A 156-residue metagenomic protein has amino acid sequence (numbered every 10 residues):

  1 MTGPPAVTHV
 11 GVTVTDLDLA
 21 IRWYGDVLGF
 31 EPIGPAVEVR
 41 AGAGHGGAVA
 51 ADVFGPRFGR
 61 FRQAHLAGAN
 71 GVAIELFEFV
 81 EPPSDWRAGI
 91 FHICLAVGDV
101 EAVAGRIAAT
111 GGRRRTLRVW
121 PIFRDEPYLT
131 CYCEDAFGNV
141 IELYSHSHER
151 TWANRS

Functional and structural regions predicted by a protein language model:
M1-G3, V12, P35, L95 (+1 more regions): Vicinal oxygen chelate
T2, F54-P56, H65-L66, S84-D85 (+1 more regions): Short secondary-structure boundary/capping segments
V7-T15, R60-E75, F79-A108, L129-E134 (+1 more regions): Vicinal oxygen chelate
T13-N70, A102: Core segments of cupin and vicinal oxygen chelate
L19, E78, S145: Short, glycine/acidic-enriched loop or turn micro-motifs at the edges of active sites
E31, A73, R113: Residue-level detector of anion-binding/catalytic polar loops
R40, E81, S147-R150: A short acidic/small-residue loop/turn micro-motif
A48-A51, F79, R114-R118: Short secondary-structure boundary micro-motifs
